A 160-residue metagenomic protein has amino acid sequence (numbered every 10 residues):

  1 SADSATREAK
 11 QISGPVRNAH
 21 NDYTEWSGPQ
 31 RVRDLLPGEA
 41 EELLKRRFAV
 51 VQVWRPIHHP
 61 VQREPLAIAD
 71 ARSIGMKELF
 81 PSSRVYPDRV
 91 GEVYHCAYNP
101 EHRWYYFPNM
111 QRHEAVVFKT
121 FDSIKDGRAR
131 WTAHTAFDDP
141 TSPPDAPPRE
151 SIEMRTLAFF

Functional and structural regions predicted by a protein language model:
S1-P108, G127, T132, D145: Non-heme Fe(II) oxygenase catalytic core, chiefly the N-lobe of the double-stranded beta-helix
Y94-F160: Catalytic core of Fe(II)/2-oxoglutarate
